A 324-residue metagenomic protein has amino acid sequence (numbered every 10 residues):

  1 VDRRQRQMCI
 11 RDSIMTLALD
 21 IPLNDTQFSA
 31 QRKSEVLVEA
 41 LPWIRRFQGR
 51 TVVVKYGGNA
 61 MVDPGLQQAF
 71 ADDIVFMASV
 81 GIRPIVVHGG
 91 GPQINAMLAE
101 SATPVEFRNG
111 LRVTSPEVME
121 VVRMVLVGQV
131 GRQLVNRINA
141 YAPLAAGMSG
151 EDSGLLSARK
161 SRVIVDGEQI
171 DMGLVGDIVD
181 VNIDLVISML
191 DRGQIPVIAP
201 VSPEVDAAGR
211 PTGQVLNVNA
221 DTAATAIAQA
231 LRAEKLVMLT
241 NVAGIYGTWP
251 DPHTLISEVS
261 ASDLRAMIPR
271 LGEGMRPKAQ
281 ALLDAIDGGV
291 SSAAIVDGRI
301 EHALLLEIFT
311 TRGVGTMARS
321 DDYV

Functional and structural regions predicted by a protein language model:
V1-D12: Single conserved hydrophobic/aromatic residue that forms the stacking wall/gate of nucleotide- or nucleobase-binding
R11-R299, I308, R312, S320-V324: Nucleotide/pyrophosphate-binding catalytic subdomain
